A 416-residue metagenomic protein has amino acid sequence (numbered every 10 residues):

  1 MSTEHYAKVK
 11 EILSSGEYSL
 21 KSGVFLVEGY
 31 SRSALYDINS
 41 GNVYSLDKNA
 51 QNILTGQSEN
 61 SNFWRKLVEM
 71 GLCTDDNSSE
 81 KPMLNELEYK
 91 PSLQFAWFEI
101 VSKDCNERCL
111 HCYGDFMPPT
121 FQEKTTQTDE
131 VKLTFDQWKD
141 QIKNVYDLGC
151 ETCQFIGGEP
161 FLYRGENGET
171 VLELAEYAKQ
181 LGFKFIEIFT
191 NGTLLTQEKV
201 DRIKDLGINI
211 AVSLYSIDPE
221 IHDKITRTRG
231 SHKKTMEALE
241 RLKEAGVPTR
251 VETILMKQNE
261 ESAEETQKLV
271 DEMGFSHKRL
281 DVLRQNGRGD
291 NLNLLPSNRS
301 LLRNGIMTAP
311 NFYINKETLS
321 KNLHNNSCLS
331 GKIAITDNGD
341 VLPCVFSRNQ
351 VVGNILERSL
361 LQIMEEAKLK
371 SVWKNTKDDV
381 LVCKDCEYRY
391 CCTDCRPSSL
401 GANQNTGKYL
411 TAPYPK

Functional and structural regions predicted by a protein language model:
M1-T55: Acidic, low-complexity/disordered tracts enriched in E/D and polar residues
S2, S22, S347-K416: Flexible mid-to-C-terminal extensions adjoining Fe-S/redox cofactors in radical SAM and related proteins
S2-H5, N167, D201, L206-N338 (+1 more regions): Radical SAM enzyme [4Fe-4S]-AdoMet core and its adjacent flexible, acidic and glycine-rich loops/tails across
S31, A96, L329-G331: Short loop/turn microsegments at loop-to-beta-strand junctions
S45, N52-T55, E59-N60, K66-D75 (+2 more regions): Conserved alpha-helical substructure of the radical SAM core
C105, C109-C112, C328, G339 (+3 more regions): Short cysteine clusters
C109, I188, V212, G339 (+1 more regions): Conserved, mostly hydrophobic/aromatic
T125-K132, K224-G230, L400-A402: Short glycine-enriched, charge-decorated loop/helix-capping segments at active-site entrances that position
